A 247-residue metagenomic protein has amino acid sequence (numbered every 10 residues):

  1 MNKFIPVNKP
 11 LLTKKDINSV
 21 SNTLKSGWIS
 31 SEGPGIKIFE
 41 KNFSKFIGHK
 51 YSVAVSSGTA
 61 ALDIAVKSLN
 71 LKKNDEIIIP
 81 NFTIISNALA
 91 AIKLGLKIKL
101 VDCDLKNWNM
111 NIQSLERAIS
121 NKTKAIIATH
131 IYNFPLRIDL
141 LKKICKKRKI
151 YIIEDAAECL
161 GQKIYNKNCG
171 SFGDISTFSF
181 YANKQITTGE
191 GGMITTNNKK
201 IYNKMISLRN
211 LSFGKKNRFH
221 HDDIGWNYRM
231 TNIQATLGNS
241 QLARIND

Functional and structural regions predicted by a protein language model:
M1-I29: N-terminal "arm"/small-domain region of PLP-dependent enzymes with the aminotransferase-like
K14-K25, P34-G48, Q113-N121, D139-K149 (+2 more regions): Replace "anionic and nucleotidyl ligands
I29-E76, L89-L94, L100-D102, K167: Phosphate-binding glycine-rich loop
K67-K147, Y151-A156, K163: PLP-dependent aminotransferase-like
A118-S120, N168-G173: Active-site nucleotide-sugar/metal-binding loop of Leloir-type enzymes
C159-Y165, F172-D247: Active-site region of PLP-dependent enzymes
